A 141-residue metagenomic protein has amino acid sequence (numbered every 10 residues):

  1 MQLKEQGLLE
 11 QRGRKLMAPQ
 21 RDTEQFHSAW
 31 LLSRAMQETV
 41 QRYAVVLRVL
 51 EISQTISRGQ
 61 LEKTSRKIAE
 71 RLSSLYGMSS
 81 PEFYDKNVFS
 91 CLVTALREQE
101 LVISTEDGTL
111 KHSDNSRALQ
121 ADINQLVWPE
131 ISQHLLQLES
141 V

Functional and structural regions predicted by a protein language model:
M1-V141: Membrane-interfacial terminal anchoring regions of lipid-handling membrane enzymes
